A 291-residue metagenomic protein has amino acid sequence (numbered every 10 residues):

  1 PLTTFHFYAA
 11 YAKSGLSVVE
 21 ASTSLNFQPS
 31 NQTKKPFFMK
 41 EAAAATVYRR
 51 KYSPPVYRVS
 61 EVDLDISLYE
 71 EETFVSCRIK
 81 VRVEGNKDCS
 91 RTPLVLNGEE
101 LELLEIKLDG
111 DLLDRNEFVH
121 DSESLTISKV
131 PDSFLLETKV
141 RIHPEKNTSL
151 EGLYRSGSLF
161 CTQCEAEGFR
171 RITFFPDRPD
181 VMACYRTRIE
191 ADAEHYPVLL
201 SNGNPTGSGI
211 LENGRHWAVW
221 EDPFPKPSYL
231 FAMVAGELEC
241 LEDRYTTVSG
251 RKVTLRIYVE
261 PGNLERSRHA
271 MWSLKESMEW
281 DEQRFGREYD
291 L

Functional and structural regions predicted by a protein language model:
T3-T4, V18, S22-S24: Intrinsically disordered, low-complexity segments enriched in serine/proline and basic residues
A12, K35-F74, Y154-Q163, R170 (+2 more regions): N-terminal, polar/Ser/Thr-rich
D63-T92: Extracellular ectodomain segments of secreted/surface proteins
V75-V81, G98, P131-T148, Y185-A193 (+1 more regions): Short, hydrophobic/aromatic-enriched beta-strand segments in well-ordered soluble domains
E84-L94, G98-S156, D177, E212-N213: A surface-exposed beta-strand-loop module
E165-E167, P176-L291: Hydrophobic helix-coil surface modules that form long, contiguous segments used for peptide/substrate interaction
